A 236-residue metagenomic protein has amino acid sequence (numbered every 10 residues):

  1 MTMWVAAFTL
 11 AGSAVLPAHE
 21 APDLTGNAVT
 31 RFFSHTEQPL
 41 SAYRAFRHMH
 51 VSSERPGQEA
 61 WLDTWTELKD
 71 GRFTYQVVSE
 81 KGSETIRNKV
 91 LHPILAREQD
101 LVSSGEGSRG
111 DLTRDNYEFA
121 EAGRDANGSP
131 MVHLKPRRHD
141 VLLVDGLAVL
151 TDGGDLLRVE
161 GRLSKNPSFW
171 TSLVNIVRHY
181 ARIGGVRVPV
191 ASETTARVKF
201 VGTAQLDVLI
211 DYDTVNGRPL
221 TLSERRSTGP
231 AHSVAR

Functional and structural regions predicted by a protein language model:
T2-S13: Bacterial N-terminal signal peptides
P17-D145, D152-L156, K165-L173, V186 (+1 more regions): Structured extracytoplasmic
V159, S192-T194: Beta-strand-dense domains in secreted/periplasmic systems and polymorphic toxin scaffolds
I183: Cys-His-centered catalytic/binding microenvironment captured across papain-like cysteine peptidases and homologous
